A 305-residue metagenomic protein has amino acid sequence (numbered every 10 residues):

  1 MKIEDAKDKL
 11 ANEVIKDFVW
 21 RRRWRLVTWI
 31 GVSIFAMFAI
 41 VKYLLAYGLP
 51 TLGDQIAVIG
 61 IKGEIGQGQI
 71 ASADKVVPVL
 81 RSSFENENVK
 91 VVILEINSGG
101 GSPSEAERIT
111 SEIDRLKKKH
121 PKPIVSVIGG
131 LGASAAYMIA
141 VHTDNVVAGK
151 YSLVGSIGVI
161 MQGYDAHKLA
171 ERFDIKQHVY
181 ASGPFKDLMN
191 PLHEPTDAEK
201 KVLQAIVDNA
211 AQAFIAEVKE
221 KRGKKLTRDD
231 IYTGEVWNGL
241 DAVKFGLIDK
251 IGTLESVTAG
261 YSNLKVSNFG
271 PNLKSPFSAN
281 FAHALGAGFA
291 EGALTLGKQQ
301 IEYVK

Functional and structural regions predicted by a protein language model:
M1-S126, G130-G132, M138, T143-G149 (+1 more regions): N-terminal organellar transit peptides
Y151-V159: Active-site loop architecture of trypsin-fold serine endopeptidases
